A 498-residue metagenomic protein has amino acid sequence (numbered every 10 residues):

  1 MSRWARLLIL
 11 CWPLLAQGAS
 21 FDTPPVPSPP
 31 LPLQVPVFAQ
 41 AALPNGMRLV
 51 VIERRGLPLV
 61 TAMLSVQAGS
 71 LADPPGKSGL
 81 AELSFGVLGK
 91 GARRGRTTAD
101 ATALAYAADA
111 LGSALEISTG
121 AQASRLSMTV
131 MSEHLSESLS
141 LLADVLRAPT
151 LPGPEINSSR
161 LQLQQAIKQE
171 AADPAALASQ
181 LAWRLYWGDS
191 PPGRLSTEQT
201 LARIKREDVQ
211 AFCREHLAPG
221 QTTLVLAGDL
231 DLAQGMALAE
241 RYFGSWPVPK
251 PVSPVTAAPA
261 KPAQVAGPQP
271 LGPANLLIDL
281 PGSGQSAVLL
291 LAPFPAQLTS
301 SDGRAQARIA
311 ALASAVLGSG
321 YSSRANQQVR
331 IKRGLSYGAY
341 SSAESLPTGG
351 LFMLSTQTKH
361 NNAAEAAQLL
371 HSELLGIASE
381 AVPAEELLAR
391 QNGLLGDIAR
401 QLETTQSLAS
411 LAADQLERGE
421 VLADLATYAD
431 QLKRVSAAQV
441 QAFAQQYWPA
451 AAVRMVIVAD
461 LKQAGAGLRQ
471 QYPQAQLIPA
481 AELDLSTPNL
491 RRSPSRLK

Functional and structural regions predicted by a protein language model:
S20-F21, P25, A103-E215, A233 (+3 more regions): Acidic/histidine-enriched segments that form metal/cofactor-coordinating and catalytic pocket/exosite environments
D22-Q40, A105, W183-T222, A257-A266 (+5 more regions): Histidine-acidic residue clusters that define the catalytic metal-binding segment of zinc metallopeptidase domains
R54, S65, P251-S322, S486-K498: His/Glu-based metal-binding/catalytic segments typifying zinc-dependent metallopeptidases
M63-T129, A172, P191-S196, S319-L335: M16/MPP (pitrilysin/insulinase) zinc-metallopeptidase core fold and M16-derived inactive scaffolds
S70, D109, L289-P293, L317-T358: A structural supersecondary motif
G91-A99, M128-R160, R304, G320 (+4 more regions): M16/insulysin-pitrilysin zinc metalloprotease superfamily fold
L161-L181, V265-Q285, R330-S336, P347 (+2 more regions): Short acidic/His-enriched helical or mixed secondary-structure segments at domain edges of catalytic enzymes and some
Q180, R206-Y242, A451-R454: Non-catalytic, conformational "gating/processing" segments within enzyme and secreted inhibitor domains
